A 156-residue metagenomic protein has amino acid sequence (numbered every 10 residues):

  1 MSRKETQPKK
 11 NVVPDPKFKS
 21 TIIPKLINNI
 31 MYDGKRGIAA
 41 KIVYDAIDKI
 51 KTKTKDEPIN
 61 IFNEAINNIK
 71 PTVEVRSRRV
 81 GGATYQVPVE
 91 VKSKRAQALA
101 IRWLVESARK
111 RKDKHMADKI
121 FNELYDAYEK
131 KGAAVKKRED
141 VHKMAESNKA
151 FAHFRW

Functional and structural regions predicted by a protein language model:
S2-D33, G37, Y44-W156: Strongly charged
